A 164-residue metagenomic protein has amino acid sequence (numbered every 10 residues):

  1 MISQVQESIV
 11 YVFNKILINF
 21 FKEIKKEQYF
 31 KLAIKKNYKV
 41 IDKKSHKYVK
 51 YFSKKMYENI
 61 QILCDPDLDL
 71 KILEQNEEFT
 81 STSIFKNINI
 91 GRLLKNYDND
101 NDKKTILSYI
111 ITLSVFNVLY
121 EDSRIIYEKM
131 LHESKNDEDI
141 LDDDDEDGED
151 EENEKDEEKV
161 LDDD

Functional and structural regions predicted by a protein language model:
M1-M130: Terminal low-complexity "docking" segments
H132-D164: Compositionally biased low-complexity segments enriched in polar/charged residues
